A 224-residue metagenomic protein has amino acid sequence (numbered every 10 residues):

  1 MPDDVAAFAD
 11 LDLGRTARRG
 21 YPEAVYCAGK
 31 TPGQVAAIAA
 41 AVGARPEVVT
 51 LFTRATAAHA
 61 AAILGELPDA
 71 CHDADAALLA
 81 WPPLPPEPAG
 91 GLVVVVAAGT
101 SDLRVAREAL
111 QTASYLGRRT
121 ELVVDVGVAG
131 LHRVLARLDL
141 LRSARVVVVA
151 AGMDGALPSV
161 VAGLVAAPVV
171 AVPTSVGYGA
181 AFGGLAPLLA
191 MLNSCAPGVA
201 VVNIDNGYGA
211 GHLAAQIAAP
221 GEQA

Functional and structural regions predicted by a protein language model:
M1-E66, A70: Long amphipathic alpha-helical segments
G33-V35, D102-R107, L131-H132, A151-V161 (+2 more regions): Short glycine/serine/threonine-rich phosphate/pyrophosphate-binding segments that cradle anionic phosphate groups
E66-L67, L164-V165, C195-P197: Short, structured coil segments at secondary-structure junctions
L78-A80, R119-S143, L185-A186, V202: Glycine-rich oxoanion-binding loops at beta->alpha junctions
G90-H132: Glycine-rich phosphate/diphosphate-binding loop of Rossmann-like nucleotide-binding domains
A97, S101, D139-R142, V176 (+1 more regions): C-terminal binding/interaction regions
A136-T174: Glycine-rich phosphate-binding loop
